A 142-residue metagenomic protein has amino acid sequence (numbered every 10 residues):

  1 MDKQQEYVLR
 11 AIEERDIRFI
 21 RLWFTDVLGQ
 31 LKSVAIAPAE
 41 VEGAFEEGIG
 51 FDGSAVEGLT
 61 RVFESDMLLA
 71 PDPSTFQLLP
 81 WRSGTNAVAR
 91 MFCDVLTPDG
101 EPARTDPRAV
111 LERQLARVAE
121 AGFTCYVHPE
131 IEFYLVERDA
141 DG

Functional and structural regions predicted by a protein language model:
M1-G142: ATP/Mg2+-dependent ligation/transfer catalytic cores
